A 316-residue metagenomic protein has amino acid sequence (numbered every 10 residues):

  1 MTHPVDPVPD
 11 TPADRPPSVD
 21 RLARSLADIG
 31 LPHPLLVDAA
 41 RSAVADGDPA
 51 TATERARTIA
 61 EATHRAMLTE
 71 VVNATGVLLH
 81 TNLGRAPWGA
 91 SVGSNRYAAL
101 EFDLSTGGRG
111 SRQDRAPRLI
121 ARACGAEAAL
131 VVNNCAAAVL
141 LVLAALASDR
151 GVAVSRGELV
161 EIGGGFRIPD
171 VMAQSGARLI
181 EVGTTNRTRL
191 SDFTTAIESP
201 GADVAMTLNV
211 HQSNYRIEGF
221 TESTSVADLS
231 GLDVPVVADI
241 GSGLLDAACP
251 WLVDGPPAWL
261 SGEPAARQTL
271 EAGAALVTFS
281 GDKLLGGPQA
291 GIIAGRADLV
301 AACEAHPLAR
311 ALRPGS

Functional and structural regions predicted by a protein language model:
M1-T63: Long amphipathic alpha-helical segments
P16-P17, V72-G76, L285-P288: Short Gly/Ser/Thr- and Asp/Glu-enriched loop/turn motifs at secondary-structure junctions
L22, L26, A40-G47, G89-N95 (+1 more regions): Alpha-helix C-terminal capping segments
A39-R41, A45, A74-T75, G84-G107: Glycine-rich phosphate-binding segment of PLP-dependent enzymes
A50-W88, V92-S94, R118: Long amphipathic N-terminal alpha/beta scaffold segment
H64-V72, Y97-S111, A128-A129: Short, flexible active-site-proximal loops enriched in glycine and acidic residues
L78-N82, E101-D103, A153-S155, T278: Short glycine-rich or small-residue beta-strand-to-loop segments that form or flank ligand, phosphate, metal/Fe-S
G107-S316: Conserved PLP-enzyme active-site core in the AAT-like
